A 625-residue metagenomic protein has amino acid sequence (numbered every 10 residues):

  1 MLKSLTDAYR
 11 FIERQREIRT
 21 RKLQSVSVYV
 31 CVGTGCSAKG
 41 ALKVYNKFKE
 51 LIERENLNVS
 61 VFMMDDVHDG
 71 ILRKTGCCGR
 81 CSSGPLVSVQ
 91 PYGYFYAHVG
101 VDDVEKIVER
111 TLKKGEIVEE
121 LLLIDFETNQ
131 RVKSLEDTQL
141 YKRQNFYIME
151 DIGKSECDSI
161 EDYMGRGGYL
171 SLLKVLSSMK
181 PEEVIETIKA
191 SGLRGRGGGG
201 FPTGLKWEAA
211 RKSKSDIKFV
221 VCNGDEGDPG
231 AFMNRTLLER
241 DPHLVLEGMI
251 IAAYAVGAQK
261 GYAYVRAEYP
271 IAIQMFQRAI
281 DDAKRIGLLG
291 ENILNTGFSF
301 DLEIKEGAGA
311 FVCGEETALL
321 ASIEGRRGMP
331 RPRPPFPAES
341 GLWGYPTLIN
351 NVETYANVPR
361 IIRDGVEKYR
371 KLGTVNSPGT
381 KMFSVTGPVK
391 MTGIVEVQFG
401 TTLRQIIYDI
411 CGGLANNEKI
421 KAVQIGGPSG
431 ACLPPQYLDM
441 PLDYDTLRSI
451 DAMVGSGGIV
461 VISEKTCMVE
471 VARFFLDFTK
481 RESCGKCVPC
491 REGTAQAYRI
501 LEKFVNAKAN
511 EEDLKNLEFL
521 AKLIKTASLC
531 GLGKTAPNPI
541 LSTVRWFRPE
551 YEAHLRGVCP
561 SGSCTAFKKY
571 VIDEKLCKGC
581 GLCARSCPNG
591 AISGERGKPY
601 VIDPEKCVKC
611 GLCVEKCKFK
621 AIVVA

Functional and structural regions predicted by a protein language model:
K3-V26, L42-I71, P91-E120, S171-I188 (+9 more regions): Ferredoxin-type iron-sulfur electron-transfer modules in oxidoreductases and energy-metabolism complexes
V32-G40, S82, I188-A210, A252 (+4 more regions): Conserved phosphate/anionic-ligand binding catalytic regions in large, soluble enzymes, centered on
S83-V87, P489-A495, L582-V601, L612-A625: Iron-sulfur cluster-binding cysteine motifs and their immediate structural context in ferredoxin-like electron-transfer
L122-A190, N350-G365: Flexible inter-domain linker/hinge segments
Q144, I273-F399, C411: Hydrophobic alpha-helical positions that pack around
L173-K214, R370-K371, N376, S384 (+3 more regions): Accessory "access/gating" subregions that flank catalytic or transport cores
G248-I250, F399-A415: Short amphipathic, charge-patterned alpha-helical segments
G379-M391, F399, S563-V608, L612: C-terminal accessory/binding modules appended to enzymatic or scaffolding proteins
